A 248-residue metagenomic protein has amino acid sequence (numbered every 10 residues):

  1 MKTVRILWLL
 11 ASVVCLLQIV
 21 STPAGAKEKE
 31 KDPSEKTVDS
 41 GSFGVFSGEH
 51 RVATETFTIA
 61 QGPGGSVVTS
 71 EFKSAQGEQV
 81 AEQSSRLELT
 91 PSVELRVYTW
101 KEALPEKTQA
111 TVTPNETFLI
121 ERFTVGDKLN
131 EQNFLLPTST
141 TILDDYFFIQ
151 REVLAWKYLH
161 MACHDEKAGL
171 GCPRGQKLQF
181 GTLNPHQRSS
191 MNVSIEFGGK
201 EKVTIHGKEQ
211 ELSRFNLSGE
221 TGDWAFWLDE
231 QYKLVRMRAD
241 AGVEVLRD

Functional and structural regions predicted by a protein language model:
M1-R5: Positively charged n-region of N-terminal signal peptides that target proteins for export
W8-I19: Bacterial N-terminal signal peptides
P23-E28: Boundary at the C-terminal end of the N-terminal hydrophobic targeting segment
E35-V45: A short, Trp-centered hydrophobic/proline-enriched beta-strand micro-motif
K36-V38, V52, P105-E211, R238: Solvent-exposed helix/loop surface patches that form functional interfaces
V38-D39, E82-Q83, E196-F197, E220-G222: Short, small/polar residue-rich loop motifs at catalytic or cofactor-binding pockets
F46-L129, Y232-R238: N-terminal mature ectodomain segment of secretory-pathway/periplasmic proteins
S218, W224-A241: Short, exposed beta-strand-loop hairpins at the edges of beta-sheets in extracellular/periplasmic proteins
